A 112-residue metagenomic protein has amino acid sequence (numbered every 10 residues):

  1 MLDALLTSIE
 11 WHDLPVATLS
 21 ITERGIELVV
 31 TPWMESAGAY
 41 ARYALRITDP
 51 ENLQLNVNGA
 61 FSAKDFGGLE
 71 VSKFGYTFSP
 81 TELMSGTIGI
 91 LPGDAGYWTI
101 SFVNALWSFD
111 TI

Functional and structural regions predicted by a protein language model:
M1-I112: Surface-exposed, interaction-prone regions used to assemble/regulate multi-protein complexes
